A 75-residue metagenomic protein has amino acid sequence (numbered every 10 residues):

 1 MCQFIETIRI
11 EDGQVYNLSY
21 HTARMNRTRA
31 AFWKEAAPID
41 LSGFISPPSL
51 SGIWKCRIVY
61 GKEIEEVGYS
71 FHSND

Functional and structural regions predicted by a protein language model:
M1-D75: Conserved alpha/beta cores of soluble small-molecule-handling proteins
